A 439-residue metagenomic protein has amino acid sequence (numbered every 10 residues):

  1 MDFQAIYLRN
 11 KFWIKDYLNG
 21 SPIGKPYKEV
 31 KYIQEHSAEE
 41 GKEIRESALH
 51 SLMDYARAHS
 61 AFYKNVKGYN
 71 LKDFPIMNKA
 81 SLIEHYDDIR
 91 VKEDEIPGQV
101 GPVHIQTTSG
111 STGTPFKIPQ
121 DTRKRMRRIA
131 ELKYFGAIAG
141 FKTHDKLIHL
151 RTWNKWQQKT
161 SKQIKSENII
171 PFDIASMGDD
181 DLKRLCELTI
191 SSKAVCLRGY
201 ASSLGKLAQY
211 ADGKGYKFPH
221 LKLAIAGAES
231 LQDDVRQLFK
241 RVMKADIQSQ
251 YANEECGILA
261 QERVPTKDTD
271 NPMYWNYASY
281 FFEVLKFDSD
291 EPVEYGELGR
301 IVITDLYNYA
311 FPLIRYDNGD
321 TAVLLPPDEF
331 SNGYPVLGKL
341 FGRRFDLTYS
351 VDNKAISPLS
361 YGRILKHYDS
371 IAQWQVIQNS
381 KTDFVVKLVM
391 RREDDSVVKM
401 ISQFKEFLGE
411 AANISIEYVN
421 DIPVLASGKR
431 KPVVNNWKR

Functional and structural regions predicted by a protein language model:
M1-T107, T114-R128, K133-K142, S191 (+6 more regions): Nucleotide 5′-phosphate-binding alpha/beta core
S51, W153-A278: Conserved adenylate-forming
A56, T108, L147, L197 (+5 more regions): Residue-level signal for inorganic ion chemistry
K146-I148, V302: Conserved beta-strand elements of the Class I
L147, I169, I247, F282 (+2 more regions): Generic structural signal for residues in well-ordered beta-strands
L197, Y307-E410: AMP-binding/adenylate-forming catalytic core of the ANL superfamily
L231, V235-D328, R344-D346: Conserved AMP-binding/adenylate-forming
